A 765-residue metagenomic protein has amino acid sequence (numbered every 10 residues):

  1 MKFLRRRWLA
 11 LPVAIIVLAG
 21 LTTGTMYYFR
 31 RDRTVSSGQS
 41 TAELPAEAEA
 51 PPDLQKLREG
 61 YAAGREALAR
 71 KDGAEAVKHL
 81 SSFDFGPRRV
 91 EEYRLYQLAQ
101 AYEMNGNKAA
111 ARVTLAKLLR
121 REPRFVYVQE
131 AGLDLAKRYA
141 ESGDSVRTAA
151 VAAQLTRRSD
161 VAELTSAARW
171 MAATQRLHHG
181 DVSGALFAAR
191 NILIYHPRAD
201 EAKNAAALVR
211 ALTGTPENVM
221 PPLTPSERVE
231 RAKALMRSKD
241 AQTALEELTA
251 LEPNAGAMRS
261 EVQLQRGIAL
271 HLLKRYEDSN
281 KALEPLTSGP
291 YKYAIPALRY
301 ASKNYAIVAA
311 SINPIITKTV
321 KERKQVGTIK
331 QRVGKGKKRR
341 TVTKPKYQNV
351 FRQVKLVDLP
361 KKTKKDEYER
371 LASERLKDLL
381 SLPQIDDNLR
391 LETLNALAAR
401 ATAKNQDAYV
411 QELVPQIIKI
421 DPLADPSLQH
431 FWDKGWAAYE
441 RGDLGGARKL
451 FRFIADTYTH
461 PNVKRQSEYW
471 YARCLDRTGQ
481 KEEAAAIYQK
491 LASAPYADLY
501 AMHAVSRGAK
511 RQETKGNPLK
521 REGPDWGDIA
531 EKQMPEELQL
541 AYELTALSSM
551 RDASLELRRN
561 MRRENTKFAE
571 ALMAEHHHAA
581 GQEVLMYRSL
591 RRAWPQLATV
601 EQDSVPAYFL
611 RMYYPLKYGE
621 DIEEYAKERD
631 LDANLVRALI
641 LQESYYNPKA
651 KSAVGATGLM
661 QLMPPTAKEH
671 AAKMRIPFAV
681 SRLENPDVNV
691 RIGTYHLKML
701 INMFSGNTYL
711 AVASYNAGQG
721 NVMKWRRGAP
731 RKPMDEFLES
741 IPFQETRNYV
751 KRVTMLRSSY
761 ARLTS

Functional and structural regions predicted by a protein language model:
A50-G86, S226-A250, K404, Q533-R559: Alpha-helical segment of the N-proximal tetratricopeptide repeat
A50-L54, F83-E91, L119-E130, S145 (+13 more regions): Short solvent-exposed coil/turn linkers within tandem alpha-helical repeat scaffolds
A63, L98, L135, A172 (+9 more regions): Structural register within alpha-helical repeat arrays
I295-P296, I312-R339, K344-Q353, D358-D366 (+10 more regions): Catalytic glycan-binding domains that act on GlcNAc-containing polysaccharides
